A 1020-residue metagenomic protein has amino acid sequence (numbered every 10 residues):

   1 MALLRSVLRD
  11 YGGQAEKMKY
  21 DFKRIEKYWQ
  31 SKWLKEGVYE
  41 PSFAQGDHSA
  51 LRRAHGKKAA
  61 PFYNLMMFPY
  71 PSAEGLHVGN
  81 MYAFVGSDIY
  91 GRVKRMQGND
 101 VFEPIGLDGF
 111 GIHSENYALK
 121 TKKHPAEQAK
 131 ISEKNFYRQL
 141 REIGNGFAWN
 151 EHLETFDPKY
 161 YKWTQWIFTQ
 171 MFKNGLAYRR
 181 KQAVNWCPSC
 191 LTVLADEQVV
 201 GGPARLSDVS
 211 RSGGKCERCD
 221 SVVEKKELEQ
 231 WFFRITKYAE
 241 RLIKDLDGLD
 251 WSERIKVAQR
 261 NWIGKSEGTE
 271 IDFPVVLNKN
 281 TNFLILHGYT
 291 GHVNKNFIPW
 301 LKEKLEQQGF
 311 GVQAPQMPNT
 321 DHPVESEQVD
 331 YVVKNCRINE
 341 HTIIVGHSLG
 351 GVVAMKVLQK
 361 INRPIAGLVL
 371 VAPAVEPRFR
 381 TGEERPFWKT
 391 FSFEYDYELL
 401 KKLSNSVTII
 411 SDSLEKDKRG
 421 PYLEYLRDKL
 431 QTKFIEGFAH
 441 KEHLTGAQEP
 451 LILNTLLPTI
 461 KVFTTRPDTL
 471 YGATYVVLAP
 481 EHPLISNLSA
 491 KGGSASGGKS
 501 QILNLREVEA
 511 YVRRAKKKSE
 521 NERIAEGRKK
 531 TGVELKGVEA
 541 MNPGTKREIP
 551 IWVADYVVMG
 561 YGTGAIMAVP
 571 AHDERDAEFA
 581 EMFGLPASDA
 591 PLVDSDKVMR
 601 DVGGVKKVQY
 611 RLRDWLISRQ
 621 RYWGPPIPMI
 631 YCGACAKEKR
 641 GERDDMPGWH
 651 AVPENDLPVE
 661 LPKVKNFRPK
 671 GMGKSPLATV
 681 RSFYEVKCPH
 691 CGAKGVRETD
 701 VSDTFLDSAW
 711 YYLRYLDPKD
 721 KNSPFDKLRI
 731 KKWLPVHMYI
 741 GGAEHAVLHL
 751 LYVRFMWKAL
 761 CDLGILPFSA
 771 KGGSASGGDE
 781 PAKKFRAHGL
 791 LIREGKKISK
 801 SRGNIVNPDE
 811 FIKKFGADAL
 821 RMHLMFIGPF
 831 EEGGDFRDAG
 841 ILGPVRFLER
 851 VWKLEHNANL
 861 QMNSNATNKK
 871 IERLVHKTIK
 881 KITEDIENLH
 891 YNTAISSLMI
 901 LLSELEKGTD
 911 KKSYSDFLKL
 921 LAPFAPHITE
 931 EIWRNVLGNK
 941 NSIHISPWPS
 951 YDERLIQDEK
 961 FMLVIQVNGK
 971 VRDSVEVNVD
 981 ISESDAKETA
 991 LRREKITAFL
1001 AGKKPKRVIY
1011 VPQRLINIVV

Functional and structural regions predicted by a protein language model:
M1, R5-A15, Q45-G56, P203-S207 (+4 more regions): Short Gly/Ser/Thr- and charged-rich N-terminal loops/segments that act as flexible capping/hinge elements
A2-L3, D10-L51, G56-G75, L242 (+5 more regions): Non-catalytic terminal extensions that flank enzyme cores
E16-E36, P41-G46, G56-K57, S489 (+11 more regions): Basic, alpha-helical terminal appendages of large translation-related enzymes
Y20, D589-D596, D601-Y610, T679-K687 (+7 more regions): Long, charged, mostly alpha-helical binding arms that flank functional sites
R24-E26, Y161-N278, T459-A490, I502-E539 (+9 more regions): Cys/His-rich finger/ribbon microdomains and the adjacent scaffold used for macromolecule binding/structural
K57-K123, L153-I167, P550-F579, V736-L751: N-terminal catalytic cores of NTP/NDP-binding nucleotidyl/phosphoryl-transfer enzymes
K173-C187, K606-A636, L751, E810-A858 (+3 more regions): Helix-rich, typically C-terminal accessory recognition domains appended to large enzymatic cores
L403, I409-S411: Short beta-strand/loop motif that positions the catalytic acidic residue of the alpha/beta-hydrolase fold
